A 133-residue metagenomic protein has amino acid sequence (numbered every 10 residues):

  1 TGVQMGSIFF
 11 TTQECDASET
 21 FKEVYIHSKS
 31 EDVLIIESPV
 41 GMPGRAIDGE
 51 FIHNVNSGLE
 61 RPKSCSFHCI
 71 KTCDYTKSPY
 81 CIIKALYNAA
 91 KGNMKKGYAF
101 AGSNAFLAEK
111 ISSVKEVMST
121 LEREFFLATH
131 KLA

Functional and structural regions predicted by a protein language model:
T1-A133: Conserved active-site-proximal phosphate/metal-binding subdomains
